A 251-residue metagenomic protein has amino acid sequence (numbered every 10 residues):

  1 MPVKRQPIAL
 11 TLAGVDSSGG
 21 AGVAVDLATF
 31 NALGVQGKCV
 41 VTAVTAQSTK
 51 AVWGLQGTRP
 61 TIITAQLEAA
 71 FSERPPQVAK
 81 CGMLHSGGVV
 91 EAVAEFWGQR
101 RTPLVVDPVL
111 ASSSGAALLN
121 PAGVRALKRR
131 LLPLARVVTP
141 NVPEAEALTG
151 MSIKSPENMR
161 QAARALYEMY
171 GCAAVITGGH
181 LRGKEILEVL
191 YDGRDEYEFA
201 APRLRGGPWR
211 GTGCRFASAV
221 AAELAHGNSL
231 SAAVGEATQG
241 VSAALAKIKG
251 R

Functional and structural regions predicted by a protein language model:
P2-T11, V23-S113: Conserved N-terminal subdomain of the carbohydrate kinase-like
P2-V3, A173-R251: Conserved phosphate-binding/catalytic region of the ribokinase-like
L12-N31, G207-F216: Glycine/serine-rich anion-binding loops at beta->alpha junctions that coordinate negatively charged ligand groups
V15, C81-G82, A116, T177 (+1 more regions): Glycine- and other small-residue-rich loops at beta-strand/loop junctions that grip anionic moieties
A32-V35, A46, E68, S72 (+7 more regions): Generic secondary-structure signature for well-ordered alpha-helical cores
A51-G57, A116-P121, G150-K154, R205: Short glycine-enriched, charge-decorated loop/helix-capping segments at active-site entrances that position
D107-L119, G123, L127: Rossmann-like NAD(P)(H) cofactor-binding subdomain of soluble oxidoreductases
P121-E196: Conserved phosphate/ATP/ADP-binding segment of small-molecule kinases
